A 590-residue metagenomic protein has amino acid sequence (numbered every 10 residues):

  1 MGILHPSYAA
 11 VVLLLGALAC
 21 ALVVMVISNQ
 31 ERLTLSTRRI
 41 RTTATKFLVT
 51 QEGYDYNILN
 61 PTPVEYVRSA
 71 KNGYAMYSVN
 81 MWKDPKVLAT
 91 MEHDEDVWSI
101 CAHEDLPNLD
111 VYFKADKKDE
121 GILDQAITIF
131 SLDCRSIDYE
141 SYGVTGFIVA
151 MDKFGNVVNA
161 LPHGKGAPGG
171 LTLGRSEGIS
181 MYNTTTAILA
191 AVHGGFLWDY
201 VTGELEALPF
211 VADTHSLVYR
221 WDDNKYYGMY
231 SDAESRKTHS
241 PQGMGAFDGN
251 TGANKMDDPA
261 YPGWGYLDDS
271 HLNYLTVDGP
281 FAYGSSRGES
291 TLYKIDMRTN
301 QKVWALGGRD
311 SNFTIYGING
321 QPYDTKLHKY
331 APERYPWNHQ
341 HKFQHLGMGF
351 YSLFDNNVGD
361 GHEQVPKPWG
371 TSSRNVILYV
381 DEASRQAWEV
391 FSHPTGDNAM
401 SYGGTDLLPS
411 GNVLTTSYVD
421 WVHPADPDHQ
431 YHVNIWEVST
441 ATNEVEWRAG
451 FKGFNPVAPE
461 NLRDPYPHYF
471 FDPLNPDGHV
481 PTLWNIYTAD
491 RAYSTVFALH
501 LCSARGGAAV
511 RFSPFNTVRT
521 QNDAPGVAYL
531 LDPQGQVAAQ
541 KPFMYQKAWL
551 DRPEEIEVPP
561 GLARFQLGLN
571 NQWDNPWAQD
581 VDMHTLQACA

Functional and structural regions predicted by a protein language model:
M1-L4, A590: A positional/structural detector of protein chain ends, strongest at the extreme C-terminus and weakly at the extreme
I3-R32: N-terminal signal-anchor transmembrane helix specifying type II single-pass membrane topology of secretory-pathway
N29, S36-A590: Histidine-/acidic-rich catalytic cores in large beta-rich domains
